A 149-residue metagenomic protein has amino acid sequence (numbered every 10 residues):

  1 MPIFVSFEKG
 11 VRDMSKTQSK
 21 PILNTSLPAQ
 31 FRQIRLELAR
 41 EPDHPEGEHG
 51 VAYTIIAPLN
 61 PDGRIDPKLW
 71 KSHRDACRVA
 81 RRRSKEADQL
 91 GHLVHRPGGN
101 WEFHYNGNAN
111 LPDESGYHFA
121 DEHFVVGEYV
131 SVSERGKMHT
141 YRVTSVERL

Functional and structural regions predicted by a protein language model:
P2-K71: N-terminal intrinsically disordered, low-complexity, charge/repeat-rich segments that act as generic
N24-P28, L93, E122, V132-E134: A general structural signal for short secondary-structure junctions and capping/turn motifs
Q30-R32, R96-G99, F124-E128: A short, compositionally biased
R32-I34, W101, H139: Short beta-strand micro-motifs in enzyme catalytic cores
Y53-A57, L90-H95, Y141: Broad, structure-driven detector of short, well-ordered beta-strand segments within folded domains
D62-D66, R74-S84, F119-S131: Exposed regions on extracellular, virion, or secretory-pathway luminal proteins
R74-S115: Short beta-strand/loop turn elements enriched in aromatics
H104-L149: Short, compact, well-ordered microdomains
